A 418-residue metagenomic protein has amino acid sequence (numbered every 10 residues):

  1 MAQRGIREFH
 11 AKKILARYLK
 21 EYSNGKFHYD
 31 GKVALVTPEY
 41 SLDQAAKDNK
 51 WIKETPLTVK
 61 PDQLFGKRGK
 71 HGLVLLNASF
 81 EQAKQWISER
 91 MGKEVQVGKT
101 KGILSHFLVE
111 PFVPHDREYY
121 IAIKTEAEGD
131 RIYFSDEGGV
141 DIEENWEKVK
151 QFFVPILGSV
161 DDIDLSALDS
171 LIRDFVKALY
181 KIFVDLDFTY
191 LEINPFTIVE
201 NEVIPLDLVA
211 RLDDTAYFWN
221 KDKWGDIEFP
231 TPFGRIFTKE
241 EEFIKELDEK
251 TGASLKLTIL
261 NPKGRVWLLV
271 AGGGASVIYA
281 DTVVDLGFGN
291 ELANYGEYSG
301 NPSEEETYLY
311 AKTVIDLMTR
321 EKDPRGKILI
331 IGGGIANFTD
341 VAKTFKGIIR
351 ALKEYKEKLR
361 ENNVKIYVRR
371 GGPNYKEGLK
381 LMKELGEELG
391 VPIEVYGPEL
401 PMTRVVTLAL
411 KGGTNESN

Functional and structural regions predicted by a protein language model:
A2-E192, T197-K327, K353-E357, G371 (+1 more regions): ATP-dependent carboxylate/acyl-activation modules
D323-N337: Short, glycine-/small-residue-enriched flexible loop/hinge segments at domain edges that mediate gating
F338-K343: Glycine/threonine-rich flexible loop motifs
T344-R350: Charged helix-capping and loop-helix junction motifs
N362-R370: Short internal beta-strands
